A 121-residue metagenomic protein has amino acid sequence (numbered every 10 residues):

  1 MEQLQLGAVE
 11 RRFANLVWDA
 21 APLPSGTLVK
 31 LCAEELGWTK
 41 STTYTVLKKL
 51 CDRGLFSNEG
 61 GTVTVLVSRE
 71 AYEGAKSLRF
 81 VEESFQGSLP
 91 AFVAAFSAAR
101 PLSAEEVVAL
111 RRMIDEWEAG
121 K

Functional and structural regions predicted by a protein language model:
Q3-V9, G61-F80: Short, cationic-aromatic polyanion-contact patches
L6-V9, P22, Q86: Short helix-coil-helix linker/hinge
R11-L16: Pre-recognition alpha-helix immediately N-terminal to the DNA-recognition helix within helix-turn-helix or winged-helix
V17-A21: Short helix-to-turn junction characteristic of helix-turn-helix DNA-binding domains, especially the helix
L23-C32: Short acidic, hydrophobic short linear motifs in intrinsically disordered regions
Y44-C51: Basic amphipathic alpha-helical segments that dock to polyanions
C51-G61: A short, conserved structural fragment
L78-G120: Amphipathic alpha-helical dimerization/coiled-coil segments that flank or bridge DNA-binding/regulatory modules
